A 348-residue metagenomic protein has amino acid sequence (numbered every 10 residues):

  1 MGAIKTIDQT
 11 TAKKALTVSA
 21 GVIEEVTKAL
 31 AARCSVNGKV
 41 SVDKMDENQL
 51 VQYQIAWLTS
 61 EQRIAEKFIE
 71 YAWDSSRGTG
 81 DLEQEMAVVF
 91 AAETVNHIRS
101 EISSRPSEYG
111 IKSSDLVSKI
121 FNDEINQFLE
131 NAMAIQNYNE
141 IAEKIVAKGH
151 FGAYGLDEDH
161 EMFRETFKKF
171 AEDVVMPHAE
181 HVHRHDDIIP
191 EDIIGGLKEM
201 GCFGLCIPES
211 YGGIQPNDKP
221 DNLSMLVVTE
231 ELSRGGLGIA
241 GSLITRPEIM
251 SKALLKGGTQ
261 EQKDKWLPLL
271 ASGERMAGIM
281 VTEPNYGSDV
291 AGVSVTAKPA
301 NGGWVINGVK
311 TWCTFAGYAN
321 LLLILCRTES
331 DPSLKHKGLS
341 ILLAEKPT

Functional and structural regions predicted by a protein language model:
M1-A240, I244, E261, A271-S272 (+1 more regions): Flavin-dependent oxidoreductase catalytic core characteristic of acyl-CoA dehydrogenase/oxidase-like enzymes
I55, N285-G287, G338: Glycine-rich phosphate-binding loop of ATP-grasp-fold ATP-dependent ligases
G212, T282-Y286, T311-W312: Short, solvent-exposed loop/turn elements at beta->coil junctions and helix N-caps that rim active or binding pockets
P216-N217, K252-L255, D289-V293, A316-A319 (+1 more regions): Short acidic, glycine/serine/threonine-rich loops at helix termini
A240-E261, G287: N-terminal glycine-rich flavin-associated loop
G273-V281: A short, Trp-centered hydrophobic/proline-enriched beta-strand micro-motif
V295-A297: A structural signal for short hydrophobic beta-strand segments in well-ordered beta-sheet cores
G303, N307-T348: A short core secondary-structure module
